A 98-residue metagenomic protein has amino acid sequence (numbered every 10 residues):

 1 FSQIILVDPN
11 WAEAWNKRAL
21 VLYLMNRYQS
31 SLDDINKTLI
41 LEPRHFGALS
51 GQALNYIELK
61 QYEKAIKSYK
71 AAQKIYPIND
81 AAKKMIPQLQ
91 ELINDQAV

Functional and structural regions predicted by a protein language model:
Q3, L24-K37, L59-A71, N94-V98: Structural signature of tandem alpha-helical TPR/SEL1-like repeats, specifically the intra-repeat loop/turn
G47, G51-E58: Alpha-helical protein-protein interaction scaffolds
I66-Y69, Q73, A82-P87: Leucine-rich solenoid repeat scaffolds
